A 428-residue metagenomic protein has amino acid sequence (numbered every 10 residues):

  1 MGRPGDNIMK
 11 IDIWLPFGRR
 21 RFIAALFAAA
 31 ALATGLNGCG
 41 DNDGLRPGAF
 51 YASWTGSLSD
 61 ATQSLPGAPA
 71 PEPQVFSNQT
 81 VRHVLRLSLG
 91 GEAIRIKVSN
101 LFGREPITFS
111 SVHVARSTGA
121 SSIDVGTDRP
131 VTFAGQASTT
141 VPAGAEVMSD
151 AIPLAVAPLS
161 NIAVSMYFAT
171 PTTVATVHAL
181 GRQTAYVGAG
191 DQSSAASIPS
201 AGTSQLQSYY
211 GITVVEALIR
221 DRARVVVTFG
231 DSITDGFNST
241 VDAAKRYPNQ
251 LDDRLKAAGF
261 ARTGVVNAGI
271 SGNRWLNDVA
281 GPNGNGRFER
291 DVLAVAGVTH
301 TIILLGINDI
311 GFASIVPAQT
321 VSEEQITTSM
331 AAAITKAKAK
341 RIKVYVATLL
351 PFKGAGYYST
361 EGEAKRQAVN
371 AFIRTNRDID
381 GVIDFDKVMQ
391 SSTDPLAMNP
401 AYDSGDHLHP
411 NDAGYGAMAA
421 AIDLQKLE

Functional and structural regions predicted by a protein language model:
P4-I13, C39-F229, T234-D242, F260 (+1 more regions): N-terminal secretory targeting modules
R19-F27, C39: N-terminal export leaders
T34-G38: C-terminal motif of bacterial Sec signal peptides marking the signal peptidase cleavage site
R95, V225-G230, T234, T263-G269 (+4 more regions): Structural recognition of the beta-strand scaffold that forms the well-ordered cores of secreted hydrolase catalytic
S239, I270-Q325: Oxyanion-hole/transition-state-stabilizing segment in secreted/luminal serine hydrolases and related acyltransferases
A243-G272, N285-G286, D291: Phosphate-binding active sites in nucleotide-utilizing proteins
G311, L349-E428: Catalytic His-Asp segment of secreted/periplasmic serine-dependent ester chemistry enzymes
M330-K338: Surface-exposed amphipathic alpha-helices with a cationic face
